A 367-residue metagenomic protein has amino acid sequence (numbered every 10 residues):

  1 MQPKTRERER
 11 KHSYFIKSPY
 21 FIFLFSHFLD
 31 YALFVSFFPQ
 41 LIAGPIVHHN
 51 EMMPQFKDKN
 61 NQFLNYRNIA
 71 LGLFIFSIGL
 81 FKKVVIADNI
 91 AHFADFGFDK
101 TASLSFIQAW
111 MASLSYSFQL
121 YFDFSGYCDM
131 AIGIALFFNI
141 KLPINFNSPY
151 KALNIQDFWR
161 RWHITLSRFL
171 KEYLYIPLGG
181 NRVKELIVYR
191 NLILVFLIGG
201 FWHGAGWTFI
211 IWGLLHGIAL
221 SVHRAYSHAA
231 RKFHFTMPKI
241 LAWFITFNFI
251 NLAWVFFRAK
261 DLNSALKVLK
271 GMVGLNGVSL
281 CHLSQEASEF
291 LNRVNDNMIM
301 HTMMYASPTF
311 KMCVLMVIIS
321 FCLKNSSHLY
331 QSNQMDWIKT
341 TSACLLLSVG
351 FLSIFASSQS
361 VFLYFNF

Functional and structural regions predicted by a protein language model:
M1-M316, F321, N325-H328, S332-N366: Membrane-embedded transmembrane alpha-helical bundles that form the catalytic cores of multi-pass lipid-modifying
